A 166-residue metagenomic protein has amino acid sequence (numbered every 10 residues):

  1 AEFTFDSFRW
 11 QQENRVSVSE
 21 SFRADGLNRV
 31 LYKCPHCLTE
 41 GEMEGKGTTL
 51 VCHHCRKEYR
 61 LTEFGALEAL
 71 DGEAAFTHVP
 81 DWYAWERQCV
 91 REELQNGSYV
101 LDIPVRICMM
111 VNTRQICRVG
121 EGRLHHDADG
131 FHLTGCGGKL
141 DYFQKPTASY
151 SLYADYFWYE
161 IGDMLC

Functional and structural regions predicted by a protein language model:
A1-R106, H126, C136, D155-C166: Non-catalytic C-terminal accessory region of glycerolipid acyltransferases and related lyso-lipid remodeling enzymes
V111-M164: Phosphoinositide-binding peripheral membrane targeting modules
